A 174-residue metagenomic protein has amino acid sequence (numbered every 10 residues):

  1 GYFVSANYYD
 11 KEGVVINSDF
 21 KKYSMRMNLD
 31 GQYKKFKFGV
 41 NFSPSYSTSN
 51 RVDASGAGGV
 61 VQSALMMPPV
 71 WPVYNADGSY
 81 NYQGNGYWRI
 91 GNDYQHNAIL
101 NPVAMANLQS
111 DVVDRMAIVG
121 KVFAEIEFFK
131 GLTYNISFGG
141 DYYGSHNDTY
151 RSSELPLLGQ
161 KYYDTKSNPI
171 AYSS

Functional and structural regions predicted by a protein language model:
G1-F3, K37-N41, F123, E127 (+1 more regions): Membrane-spanning beta-strand positions in outer-membrane beta-barrel proteins
A6-D10: Transmembrane beta-strand segments that form the barrel wall of outer-membrane beta-barrel proteins
G13-F20, S24-V119, N135-S174: Surface-exposed loop/interface segments of Gram-negative outer-membrane beta-barrel transport/assembly proteins
